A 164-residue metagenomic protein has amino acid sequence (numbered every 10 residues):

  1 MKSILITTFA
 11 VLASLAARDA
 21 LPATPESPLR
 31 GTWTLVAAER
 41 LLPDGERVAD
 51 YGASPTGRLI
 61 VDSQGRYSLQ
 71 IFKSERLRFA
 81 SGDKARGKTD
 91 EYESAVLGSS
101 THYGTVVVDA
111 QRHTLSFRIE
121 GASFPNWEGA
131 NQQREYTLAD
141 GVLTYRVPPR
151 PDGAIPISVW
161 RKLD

Functional and structural regions predicted by a protein language model:
M1, A13-S14: A broad "ordered helical/assembly scaffold" signature
M1-T8: Bacterial N-terminal signal peptides that target proteins for export
F9, L15, A20-D164: Lipid interaction determinants
